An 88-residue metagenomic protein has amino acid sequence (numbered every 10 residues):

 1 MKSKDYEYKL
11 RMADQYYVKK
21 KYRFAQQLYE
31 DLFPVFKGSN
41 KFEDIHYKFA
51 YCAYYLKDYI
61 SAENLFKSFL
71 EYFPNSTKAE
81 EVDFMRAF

Functional and structural regions predicted by a protein language model:
M1-M12: Bacterial Sec signal peptide processing site at the extreme N-terminus
P34-F42, L70-A79: Short solvent-exposed coil/turn linkers within tandem alpha-helical repeat scaffolds
